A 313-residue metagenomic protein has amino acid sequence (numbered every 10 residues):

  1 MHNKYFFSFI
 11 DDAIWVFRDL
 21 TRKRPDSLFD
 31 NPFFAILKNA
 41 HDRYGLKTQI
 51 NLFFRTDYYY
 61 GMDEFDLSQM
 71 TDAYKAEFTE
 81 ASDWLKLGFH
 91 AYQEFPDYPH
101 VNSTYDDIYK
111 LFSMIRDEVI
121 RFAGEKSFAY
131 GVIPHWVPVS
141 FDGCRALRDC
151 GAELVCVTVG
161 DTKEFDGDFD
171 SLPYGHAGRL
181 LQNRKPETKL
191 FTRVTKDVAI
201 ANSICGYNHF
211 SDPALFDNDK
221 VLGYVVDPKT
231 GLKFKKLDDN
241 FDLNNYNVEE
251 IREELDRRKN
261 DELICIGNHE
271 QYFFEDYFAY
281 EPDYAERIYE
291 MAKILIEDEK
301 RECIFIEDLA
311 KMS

Functional and structural regions predicted by a protein language model:
M1-A76, F128, I266: Active-site beta->alpha N-cap acidic-glycine motif
Y5-F7, K47-N51, W84-G88, A129-G131 (+3 more regions): Structural preference for beta-strand elements that scaffold enzyme active sites
D11-A13, F53-R55, Y92-E94, P134-V137 (+3 more regions): An acidic- and aromatic-residue-enriched active-site/binding cleft used to recognize and process polar
R24-L37, D63-K75, Y105-E118, N245-E253 (+1 more regions): Well-ordered, non-membrane alpha-helical segments in soluble/globular domains
A35-K47, D63-H90, R148, V225 (+1 more regions): Acidic (Asp/Glu)-rich catalytic clusters
I50-S140, K163-G167, E270-F274: Metal-dependent polysaccharide deacetylase catalytic core of the NodB/CE4 family, i.e., the active-site-bearing domain
Y60, K126, P138-I264: Active-site-adjacent pocket scaffolds in enzyme catalytic domains
V155-V159, C265-S313: C-terminal domain-boundary segment and adjacent tail
